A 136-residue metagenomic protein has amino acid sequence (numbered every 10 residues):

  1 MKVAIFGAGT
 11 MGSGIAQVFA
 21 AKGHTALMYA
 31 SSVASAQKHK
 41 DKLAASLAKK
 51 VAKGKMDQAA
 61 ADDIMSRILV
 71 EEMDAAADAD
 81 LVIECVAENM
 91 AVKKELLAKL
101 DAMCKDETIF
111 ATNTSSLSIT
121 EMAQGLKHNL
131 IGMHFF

Functional and structural regions predicted by a protein language model:
M1-K49, K53: NAD(P)+-binding Rossmann beta1-loop-alpha1 motif at the extreme N-terminus of oxidoreductases
Q17-A20, D101, A123: A structural alpha-helix within SAM-dependent methyltransferase catalytic domains
F19, D78, H128: Conserved catalytic motifs of the protein kinase core domain
G23, R67, E107, K127-L130: A generic structural signal for alpha->beta connector loops
L27, L69, I83, I131-M133: Hydrophobic/aromatic beta-strand patches that form the interior of the parallel beta-sheet core in alpha/beta enzyme
S35-K38, K49-F110, L117-T120: Rossmann-like NAD(P)-binding element
I109-F136: Rossmann-fold dinucleotide-binding core
